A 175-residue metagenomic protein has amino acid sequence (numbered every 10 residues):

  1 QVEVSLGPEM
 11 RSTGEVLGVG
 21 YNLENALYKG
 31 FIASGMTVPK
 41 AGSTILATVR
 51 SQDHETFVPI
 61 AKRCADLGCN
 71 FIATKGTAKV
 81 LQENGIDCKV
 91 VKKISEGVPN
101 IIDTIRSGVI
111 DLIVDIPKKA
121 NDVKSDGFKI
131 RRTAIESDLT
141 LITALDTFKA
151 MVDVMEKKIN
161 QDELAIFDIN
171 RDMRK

Functional and structural regions predicted by a protein language model:
Q1-I142, F148-M151, K157-Q161, F167-K175: ATP-dependent carboxylate/acyl-activation modules
